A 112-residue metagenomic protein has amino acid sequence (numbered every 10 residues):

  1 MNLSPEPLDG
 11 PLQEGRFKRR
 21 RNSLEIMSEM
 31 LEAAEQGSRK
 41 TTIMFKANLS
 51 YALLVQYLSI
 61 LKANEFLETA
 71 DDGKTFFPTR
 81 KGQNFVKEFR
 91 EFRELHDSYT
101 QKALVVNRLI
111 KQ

Functional and structural regions predicted by a protein language model:
N2-S28: Short alpha-helical segments that sit at the start of domains
E6, E91-Q112: Amphipathic alpha-helical dimerization/coiled-coil segments that flank or bridge DNA-binding/regulatory modules
K18-L49: N-terminal helix-turn-helix DNA-binding core of bacterial DNA-binding proteins
K46, E88-F92: Residue-level signal for well-ordered alpha-helical positions
N48-A63: Short amphipathic alpha-helical interaction segments
K62-D71: A short, conserved structural fragment
K74-F89: Basic, amphipathic "hinge/linker" alpha-helix immediately C-terminal to the N-terminal HTH DNA-binding motif
